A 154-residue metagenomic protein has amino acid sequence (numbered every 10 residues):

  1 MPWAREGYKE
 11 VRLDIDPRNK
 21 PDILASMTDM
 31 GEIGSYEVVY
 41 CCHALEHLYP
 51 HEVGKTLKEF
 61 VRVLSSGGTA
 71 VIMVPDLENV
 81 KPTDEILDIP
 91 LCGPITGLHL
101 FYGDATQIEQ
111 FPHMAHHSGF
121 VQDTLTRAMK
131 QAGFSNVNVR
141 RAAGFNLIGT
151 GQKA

Functional and structural regions predicted by a protein language model:
M1-K81, G149-Q152: Conserved SAM-binding loop
E52-E59, V63, T69-A154: S-adenosyl-L-methionine-dependent methyltransferase catalytic module, highlighting the catalytic core
